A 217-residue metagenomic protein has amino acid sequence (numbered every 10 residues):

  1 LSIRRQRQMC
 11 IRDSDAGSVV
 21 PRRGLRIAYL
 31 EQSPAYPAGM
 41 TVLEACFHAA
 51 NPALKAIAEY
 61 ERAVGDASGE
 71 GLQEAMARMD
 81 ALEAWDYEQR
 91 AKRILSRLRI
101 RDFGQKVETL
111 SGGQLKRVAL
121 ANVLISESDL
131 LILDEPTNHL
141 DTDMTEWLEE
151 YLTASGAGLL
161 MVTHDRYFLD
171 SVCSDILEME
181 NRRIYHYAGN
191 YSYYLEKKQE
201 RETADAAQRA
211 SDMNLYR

Functional and structural regions predicted by a protein language model:
R5-Q8, R12-A210: ABC ATP-binding cassette signature C-motif
A210-R217: Short cytosolic helices in intracellular loops of multi-pass membrane proteins
